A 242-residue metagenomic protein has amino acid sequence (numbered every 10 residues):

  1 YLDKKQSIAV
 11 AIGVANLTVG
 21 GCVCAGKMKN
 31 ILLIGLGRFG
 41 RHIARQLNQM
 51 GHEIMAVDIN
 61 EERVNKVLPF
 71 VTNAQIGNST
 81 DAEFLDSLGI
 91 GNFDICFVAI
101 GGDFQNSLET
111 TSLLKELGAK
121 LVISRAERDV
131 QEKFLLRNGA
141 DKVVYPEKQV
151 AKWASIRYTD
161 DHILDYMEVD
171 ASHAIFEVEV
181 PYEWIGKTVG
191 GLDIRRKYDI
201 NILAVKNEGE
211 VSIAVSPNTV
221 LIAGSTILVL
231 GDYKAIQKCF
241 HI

Functional and structural regions predicted by a protein language model:
Y1-D3, N16: Intrinsic-disorder-associated, low-complexity terminal segments enriched in Asp/Asn/His/Tyr and depleted of Lys/Arg
Q6-S7: Cationic, low-complexity basic patches in intrinsically disordered or flexible, solvent-exposed regions
V10, V14-I242: Cytosolic regulatory regions of ion transport systems
